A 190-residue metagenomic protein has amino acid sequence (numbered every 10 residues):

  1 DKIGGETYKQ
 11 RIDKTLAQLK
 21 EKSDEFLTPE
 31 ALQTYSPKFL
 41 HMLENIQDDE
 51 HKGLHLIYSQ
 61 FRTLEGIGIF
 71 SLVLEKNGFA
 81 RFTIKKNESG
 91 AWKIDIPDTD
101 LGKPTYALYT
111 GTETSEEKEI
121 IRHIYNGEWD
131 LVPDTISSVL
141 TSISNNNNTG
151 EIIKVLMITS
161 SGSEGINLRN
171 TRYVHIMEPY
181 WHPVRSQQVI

Functional and structural regions predicted by a protein language model:
D1, F39, R62-S71, E75 (+2 more regions): Nuclease catalytic cores
D1-T34, I46, Q60-F61, V73: Interdomain linker/hinge connecting the two RecA-like lobes of the SF2 helicase core
T34-M42: N-terminal pre-P-loop "Q-motif" helix
H41, I69, R185-Q188: Acidic, Ser/Thr-rich intrinsically disordered and amphipathic helical segments
N45-Q47, H55: ASCE RecA-like P-loop NTPase motor cores that couple ATP hydrolysis to mechanical translocation on nucleic acids
D48-H51, T149: Phosphate-binding P-loop
G53-R62: Conserved RecA-like ASCE P-loop NTPase motor core of nucleic-acid helicases/translocases
G78-I190: Conserved RecA-like P-loop NTPase helicase motor core
